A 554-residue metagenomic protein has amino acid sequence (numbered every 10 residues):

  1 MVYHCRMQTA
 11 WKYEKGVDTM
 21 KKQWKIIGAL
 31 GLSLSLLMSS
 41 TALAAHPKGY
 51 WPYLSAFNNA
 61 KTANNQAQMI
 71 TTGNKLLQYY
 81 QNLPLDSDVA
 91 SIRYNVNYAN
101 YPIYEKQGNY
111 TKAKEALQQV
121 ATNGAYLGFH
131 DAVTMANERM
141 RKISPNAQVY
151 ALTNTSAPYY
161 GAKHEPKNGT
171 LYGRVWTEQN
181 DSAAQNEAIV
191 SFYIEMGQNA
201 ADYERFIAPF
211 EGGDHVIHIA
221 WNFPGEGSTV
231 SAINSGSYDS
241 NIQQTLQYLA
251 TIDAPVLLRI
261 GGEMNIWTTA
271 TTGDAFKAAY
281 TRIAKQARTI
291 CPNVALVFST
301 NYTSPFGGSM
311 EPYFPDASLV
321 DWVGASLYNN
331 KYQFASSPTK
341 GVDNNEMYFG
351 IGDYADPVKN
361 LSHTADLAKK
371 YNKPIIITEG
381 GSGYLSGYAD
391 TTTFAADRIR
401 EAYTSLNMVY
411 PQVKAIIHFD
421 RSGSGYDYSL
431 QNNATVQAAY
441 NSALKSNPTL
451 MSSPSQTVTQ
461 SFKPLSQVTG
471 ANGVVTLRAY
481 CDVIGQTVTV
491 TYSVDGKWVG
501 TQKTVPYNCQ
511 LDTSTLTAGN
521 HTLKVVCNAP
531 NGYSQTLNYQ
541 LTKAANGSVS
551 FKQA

Functional and structural regions predicted by a protein language model:
M38-K48: Sec-dependent signal peptide cleavage junction
K61, Y80, P84, P145-S237 (+4 more regions): N-terminal substrate-binding region of glycoside hydrolase catalytic domains
G128, V149-A151, V256, P374-V458: Substrate-binding cleft of secreted/luminal carbohydrate-active enzymes
Q185-I194, E311-D353, F419-D420: Aromatic- and acid-rich polysaccharide-binding/catalytic face of secreted or lumenal carbohydrate-active enzymes
G197-S299: Substrate-binding cleft of extracellular glycoside hydrolase catalytic domains
Y203-A220, Y328-S386: Glycoside hydrolase catalytic-domain groove-lining segments
R288-S309, N372-L385, H418-R421: Aromatic-lined carbohydrate-recognition surfaces of secreted/lumenal glycan-active proteins
V458-S548: Long, low-complexity serine/threonine/glycine- and acidic-rich segments characteristic of extracellular
